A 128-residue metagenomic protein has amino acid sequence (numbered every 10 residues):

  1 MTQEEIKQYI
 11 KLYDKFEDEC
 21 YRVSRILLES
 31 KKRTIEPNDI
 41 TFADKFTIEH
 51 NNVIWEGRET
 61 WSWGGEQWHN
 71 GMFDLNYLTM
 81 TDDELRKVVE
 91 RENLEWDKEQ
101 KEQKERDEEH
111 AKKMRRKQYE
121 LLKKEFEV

Functional and structural regions predicted by a protein language model:
M1-E4, K124-V128: Short intrinsically disordered terminal tails
Q3-I6, D82-L85, R115: Short amphipathic alpha-helical segments that mediate assembly, nucleic-acid/protein binding, or membrane association
Y9-S30: Long amphipathic alpha-helices with heptad-repeat character, especially coiled-coil-forming segments used
K11, K15, K32-R33, E90 (+1 more regions): Intrinsic disorder/low-complexity segments in short proteins, especially the signal peptide and propeptide regions
R25-E99, Q103: Acidic, low-complexity, intrinsically disordered interaction modules
V89-F126: Charge-rich, low-complexity alpha-helical coiled-coil segments
